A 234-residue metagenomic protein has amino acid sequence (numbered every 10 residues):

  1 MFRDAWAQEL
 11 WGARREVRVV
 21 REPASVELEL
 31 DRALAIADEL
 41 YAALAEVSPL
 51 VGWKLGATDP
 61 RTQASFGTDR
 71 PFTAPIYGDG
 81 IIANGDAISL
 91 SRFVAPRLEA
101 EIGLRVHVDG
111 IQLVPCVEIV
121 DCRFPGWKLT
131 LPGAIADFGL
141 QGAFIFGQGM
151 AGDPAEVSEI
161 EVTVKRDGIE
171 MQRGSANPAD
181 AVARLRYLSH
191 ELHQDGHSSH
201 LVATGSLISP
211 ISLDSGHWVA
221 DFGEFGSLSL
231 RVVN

Functional and structural regions predicted by a protein language model:
F2-H193, D214-S215, V219, F225-N234: Catalytic-core "active-site belt" of small-molecule-metabolizing enzymes, emphasizing His/Asp/Glu-rich regions
G196-I211: Conserved metal-binding segment of the jelly-roll/cupin
